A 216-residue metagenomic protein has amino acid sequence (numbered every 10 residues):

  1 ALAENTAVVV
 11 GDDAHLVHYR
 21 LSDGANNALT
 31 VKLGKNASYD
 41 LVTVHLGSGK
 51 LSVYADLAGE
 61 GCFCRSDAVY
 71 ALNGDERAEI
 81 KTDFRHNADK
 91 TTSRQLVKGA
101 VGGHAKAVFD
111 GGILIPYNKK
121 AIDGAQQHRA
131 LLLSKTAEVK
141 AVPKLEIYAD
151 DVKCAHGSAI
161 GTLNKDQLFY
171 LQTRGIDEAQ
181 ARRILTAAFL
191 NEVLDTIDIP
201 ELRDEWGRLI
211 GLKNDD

Functional and structural regions predicted by a protein language model:
A1-F169, T173-I176, R203-D215: Conserved beta-strand/loop scaffold segments within soluble protein domains that form the structured core and edges
E76, K98, L185, D195-T196: Short amphipathic alpha-helical leader/targeting segments
L168-G175, Q180-E192: Extended amphipathic alpha-helical segments enriched in small hydrophobics
T186-A187, N191-T196, D204-R208: Active-site-proximal cofactor/substrate-binding loop regions of enzyme domains
